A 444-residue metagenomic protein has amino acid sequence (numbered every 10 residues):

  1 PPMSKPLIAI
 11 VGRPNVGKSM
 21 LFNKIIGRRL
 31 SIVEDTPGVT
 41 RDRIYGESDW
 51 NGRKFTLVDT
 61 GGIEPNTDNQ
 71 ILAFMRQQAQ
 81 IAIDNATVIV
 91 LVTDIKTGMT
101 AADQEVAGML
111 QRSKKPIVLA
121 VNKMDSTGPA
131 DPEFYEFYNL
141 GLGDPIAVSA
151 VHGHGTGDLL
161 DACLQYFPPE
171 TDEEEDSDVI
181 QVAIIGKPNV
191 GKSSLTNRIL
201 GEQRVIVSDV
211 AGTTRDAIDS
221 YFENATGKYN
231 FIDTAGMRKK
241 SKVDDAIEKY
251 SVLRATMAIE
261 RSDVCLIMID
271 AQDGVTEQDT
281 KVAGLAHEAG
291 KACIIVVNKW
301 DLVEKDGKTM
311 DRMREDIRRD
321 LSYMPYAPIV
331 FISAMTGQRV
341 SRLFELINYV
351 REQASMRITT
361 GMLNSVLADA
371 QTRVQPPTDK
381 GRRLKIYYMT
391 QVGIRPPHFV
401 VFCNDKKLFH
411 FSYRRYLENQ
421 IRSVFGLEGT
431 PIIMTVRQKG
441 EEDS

Functional and structural regions predicted by a protein language model:
P2-V16, F22-G27, I32, M99 (+6 more regions): C-terminal-of-GTPase-core extension/linker across diverse P-loop GTPases
D35-Q70, R76-V88, T213-S241, E260-V264: Switch I (G2) and immediately adjacent beta-strands of P-loop GTPase domains
P37, I83, D103, K114 (+2 more regions): Short amphipathic alpha-helical/adjacent loop interface patches that line ligand and macromolecule-binding sites
V58, G62-Q111, Y138-L140, A150: Hydrophobic alpha-helical bundles that form the membrane domains of multi-pass transporters
V118-K123: Hydrophobic or amphipathic alpha-helical targeting/insertion segments
